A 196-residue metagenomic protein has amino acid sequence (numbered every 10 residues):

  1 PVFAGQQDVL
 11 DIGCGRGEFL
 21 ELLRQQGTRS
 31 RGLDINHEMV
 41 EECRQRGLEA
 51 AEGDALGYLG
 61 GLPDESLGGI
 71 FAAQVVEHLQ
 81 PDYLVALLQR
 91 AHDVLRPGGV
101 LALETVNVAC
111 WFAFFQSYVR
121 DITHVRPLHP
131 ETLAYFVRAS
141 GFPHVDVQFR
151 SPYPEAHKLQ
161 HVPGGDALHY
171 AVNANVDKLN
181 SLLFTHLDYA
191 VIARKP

Functional and structural regions predicted by a protein language model:
Q6-G15: Conserved class I S-adenosyl-L-methionine
R16-Y58: Class I SAM-dependent methyltransferase SAM/SAH-binding core
G60-G69: A short acidic, Gly/Pro-enriched loop at the edge of an enzyme's catalytic core that lines a small-molecule cofactor
V85-P97: A short glycine-rich, Lys/Arg-flanked "PGG" loop and its adjoining helix->strand segment in the class I
G98-T105: Conserved beta-strand signature within the Rossmann-like core of class I S-adenosyl-L-methionine
T105-H124: Short, glycine-/aromatic-enriched active-site segment of Class I SAM-dependent methyltransferases
V125-G141: Short alpha-helix
Y135, V145-P196: A C-terminal cap/extension of S-adenosyl-L-methionine-dependent methyltransferases that defines the acceptor-substrate
